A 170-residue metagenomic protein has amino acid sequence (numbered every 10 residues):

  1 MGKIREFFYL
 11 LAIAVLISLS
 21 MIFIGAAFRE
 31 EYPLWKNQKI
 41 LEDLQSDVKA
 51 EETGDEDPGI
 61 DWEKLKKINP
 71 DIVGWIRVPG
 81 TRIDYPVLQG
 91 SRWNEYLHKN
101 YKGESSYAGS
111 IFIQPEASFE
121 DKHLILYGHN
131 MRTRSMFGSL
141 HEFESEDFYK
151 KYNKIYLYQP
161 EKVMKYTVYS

Functional and structural regions predicted by a protein language model:
M1-L19: N-terminal Sec-pathway targeting helices
I17-S170: Solvent-exposed, non-transmembrane regions of membrane-associated and secreted proteins
